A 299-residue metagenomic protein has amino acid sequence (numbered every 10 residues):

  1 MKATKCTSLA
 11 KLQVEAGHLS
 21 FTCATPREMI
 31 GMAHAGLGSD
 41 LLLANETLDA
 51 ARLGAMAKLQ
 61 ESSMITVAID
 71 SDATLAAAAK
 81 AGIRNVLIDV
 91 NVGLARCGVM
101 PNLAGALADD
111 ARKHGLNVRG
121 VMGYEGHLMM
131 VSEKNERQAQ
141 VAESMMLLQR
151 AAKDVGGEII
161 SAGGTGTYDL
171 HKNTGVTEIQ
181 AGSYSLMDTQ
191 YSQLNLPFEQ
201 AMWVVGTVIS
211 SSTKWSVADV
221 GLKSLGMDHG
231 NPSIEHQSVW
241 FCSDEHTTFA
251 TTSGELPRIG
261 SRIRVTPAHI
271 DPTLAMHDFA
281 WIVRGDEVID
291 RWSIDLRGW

Functional and structural regions predicted by a protein language model:
M1-M130: Active-site-proximal beta-alpha core segment in soluble small-molecule metabolic enzymes
T4, R27, A73, N102 (+4 more regions): Conserved active-site and cofactor/substrate-binding residues in soluble primary-metabolism enzymes
C6-S8, M32, M129-M130, Y168-L170 (+3 more regions): Flexible loop/turn segments at secondary-structure boundaries
S20, S39-D40, N85, G120 (+5 more regions): Residues at the N-termini of beta-strands
A33-G38, K172, Y191-A201, W281-I282: C-terminal helical cap(s) of enzyme catalytic domains, especially alpha/beta-barrels
I83-N85, N91-L196: Active-site loop/helix belt of alpha/beta enzymes
S183-I234: Internal helical hairpin/lid segments
T213-W299: C-terminal accessory subdomain/extension
